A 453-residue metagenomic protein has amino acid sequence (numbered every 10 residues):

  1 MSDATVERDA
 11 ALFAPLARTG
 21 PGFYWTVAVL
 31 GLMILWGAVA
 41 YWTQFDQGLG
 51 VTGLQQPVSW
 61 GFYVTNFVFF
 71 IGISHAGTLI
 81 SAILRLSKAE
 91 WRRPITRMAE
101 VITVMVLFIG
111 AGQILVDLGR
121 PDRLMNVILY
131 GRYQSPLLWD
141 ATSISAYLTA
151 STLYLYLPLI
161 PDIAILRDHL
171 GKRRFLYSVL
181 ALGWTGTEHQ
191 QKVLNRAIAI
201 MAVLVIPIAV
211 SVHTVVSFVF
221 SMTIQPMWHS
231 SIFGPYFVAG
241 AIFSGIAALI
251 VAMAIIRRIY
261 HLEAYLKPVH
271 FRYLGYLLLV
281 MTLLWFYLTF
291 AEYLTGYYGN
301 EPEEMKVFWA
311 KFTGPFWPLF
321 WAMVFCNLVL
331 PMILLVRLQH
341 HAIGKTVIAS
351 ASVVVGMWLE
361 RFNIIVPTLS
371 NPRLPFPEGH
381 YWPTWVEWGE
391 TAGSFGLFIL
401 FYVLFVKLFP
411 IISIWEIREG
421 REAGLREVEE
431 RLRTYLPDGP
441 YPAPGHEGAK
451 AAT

Functional and structural regions predicted by a protein language model:
M1-A76, Y402-V403, L432-G439, A452-T453: N-terminal signal-anchor module of multipass membrane proteins
S2-T5, N327-L330, H341-T453: TerminUS-proximal long segments
L12-Y41, A89-W91, L129-Y133, D140-M323 (+3 more regions): Long, contiguous internal "core" modules enriched in hydrophobic/ aromatic residues
W42-T43, Q47, I114-V127, Y156 (+1 more regions): Transmembrane alpha-helix boundary signature
S59-D122: Membrane helical hairpin/interfacial module
V68-G72, W139-T152, W317-L328, T384-V403: Hydrophobic alpha-helical transmembrane segments
A76-S87, T149-A164, A248-R258, L328-G344 (+1 more regions): Transmembrane alpha-helical segments in integral membrane proteins
R97-I109, A199-I208, R272-L283, A349-E360: Transmembrane alpha-helical segments of multi-pass membrane proteins
